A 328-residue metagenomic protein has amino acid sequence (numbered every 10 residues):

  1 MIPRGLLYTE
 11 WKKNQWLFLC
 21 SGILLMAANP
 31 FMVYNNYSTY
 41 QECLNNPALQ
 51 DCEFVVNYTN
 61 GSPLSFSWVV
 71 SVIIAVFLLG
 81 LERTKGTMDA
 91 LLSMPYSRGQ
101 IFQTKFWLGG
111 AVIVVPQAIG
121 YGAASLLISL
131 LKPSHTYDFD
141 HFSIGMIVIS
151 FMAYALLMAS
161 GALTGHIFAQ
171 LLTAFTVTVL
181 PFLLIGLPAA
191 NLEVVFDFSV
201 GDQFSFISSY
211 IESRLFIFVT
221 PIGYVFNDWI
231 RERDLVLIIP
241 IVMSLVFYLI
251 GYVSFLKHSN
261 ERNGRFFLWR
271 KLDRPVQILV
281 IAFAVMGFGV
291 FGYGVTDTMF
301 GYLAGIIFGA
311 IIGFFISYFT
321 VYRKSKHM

Functional and structural regions predicted by a protein language model:
M1-L25: Aromatic- and glycine-rich beta-strand/loop motifs that create alpha-glucan
L25-S38, Y121: Alpha-helical transmembrane segments of multi-pass membrane proteins
N36-F54, F182-P275, I281-A310, F315-H327: Terminal transmembrane helical anchor/hairpin motif
L49-N57, L108-F175, V179-A189: Secretory targeting signals
Y58-L81: Long, hydrophobic alpha-helical segments
T59, V69-V72, Y137-F142, L235-V236: Short alpha-helical transmembrane interface motifs in multi-pass membrane proteins
L78-V114: Helix-loop-helix units of permease transmembrane domains in multi-pass membrane transporters, especially ABC
